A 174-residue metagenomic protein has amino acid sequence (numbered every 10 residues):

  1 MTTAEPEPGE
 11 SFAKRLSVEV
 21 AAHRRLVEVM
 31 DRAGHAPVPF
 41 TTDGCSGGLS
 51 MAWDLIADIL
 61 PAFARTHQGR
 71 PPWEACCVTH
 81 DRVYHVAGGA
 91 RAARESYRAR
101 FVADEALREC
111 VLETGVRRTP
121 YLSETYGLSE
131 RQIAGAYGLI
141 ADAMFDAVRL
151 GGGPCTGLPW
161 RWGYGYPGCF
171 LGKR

Functional and structural regions predicted by a protein language model:
T2-R174: Extended terminal accessory/targeting regions
